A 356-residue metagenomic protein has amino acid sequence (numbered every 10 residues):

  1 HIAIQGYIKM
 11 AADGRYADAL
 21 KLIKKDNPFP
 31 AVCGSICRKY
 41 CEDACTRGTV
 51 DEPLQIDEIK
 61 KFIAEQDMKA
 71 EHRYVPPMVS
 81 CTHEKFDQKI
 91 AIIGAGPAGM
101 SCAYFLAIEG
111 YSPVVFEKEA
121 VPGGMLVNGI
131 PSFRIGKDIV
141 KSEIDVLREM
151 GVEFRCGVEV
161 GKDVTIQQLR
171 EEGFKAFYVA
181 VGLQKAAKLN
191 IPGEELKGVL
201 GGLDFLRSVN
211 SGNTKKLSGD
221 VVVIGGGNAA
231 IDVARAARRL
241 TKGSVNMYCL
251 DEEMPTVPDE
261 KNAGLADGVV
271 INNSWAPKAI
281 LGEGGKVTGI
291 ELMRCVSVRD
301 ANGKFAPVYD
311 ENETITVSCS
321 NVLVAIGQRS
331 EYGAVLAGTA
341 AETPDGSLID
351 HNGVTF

Functional and structural regions predicted by a protein language model:
I2-D13, D18-D26, T49-D57, I92-V160 (+5 more regions): Beta1-alpha1 glycine-rich phosphate/pyrophosphate-binding loop at the start of Rossmann-like nucleotide-binding domains
I2-T82, R148, C156, Q168-S208: Glycine/serine-rich phosphate-binding loop and adjoining beta1-alpha1 elements at the start of nucleotide-handling
C81-E84, I191, N213-T214, A263 (+3 more regions): Replace "in large, NTP-powered and nucleic-acid-processing enzymes" with "in large, NTP-powered factors and other
E84-A91, K141-I191, A279-E291, V296-R299 (+2 more regions): Feature captures the FAD/FMN-dependent oxidoreductase FAD-binding
E84-A98, L217-G227: Beta1/beta-strand and adjacent pyrophosphate-binding region of the FAD-binding site in flavoprotein oxidoreductases
E172, E194, K216, L240 (+2 more regions): Structured loop/turn residues at beta-strand edges in well-structured enzyme cores
E195-S218, D300-F356: FAD-site-proximal beta/loop scaffold in flavoenzymes
L217-P255, P307, E313-N321, Q328-R329: Long hydrophobic segments that form regular secondary structure
